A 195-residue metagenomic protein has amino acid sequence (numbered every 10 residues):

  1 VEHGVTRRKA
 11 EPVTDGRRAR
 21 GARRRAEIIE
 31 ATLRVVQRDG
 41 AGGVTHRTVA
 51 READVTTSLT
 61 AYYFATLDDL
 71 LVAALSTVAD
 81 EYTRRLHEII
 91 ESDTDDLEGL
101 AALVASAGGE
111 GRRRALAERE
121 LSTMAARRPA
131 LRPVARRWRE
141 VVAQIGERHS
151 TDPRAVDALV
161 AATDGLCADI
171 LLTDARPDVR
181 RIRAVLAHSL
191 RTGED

Functional and structural regions predicted by a protein language model:
V1-R23, D195: N-terminal intrinsically disordered/low-complexity leader segments
E27, A31-D69, A73: Helix-turn-helix
S76-E81: Short, basic, alpha-helical segments at the C-terminal edge of helix-turn-helix-like DNA-binding modules
T83, G109-R119, M124-A158, A184: Amphipathic alpha-helical packing segments from all-alpha helical-bundle domains
T83-A115, L159: Hydrophobic alpha-helical connector segments
L103-V104, E118-S122, L159, T163-L166: Short alpha-helical scaffolding segments that buttress acidic/His motifs in well-ordered protein cores
L131-R132, R136, R148-D195: Hydrophobic/aromatic-rich alpha-helical bundle segments in the mid-to-C-terminal region
